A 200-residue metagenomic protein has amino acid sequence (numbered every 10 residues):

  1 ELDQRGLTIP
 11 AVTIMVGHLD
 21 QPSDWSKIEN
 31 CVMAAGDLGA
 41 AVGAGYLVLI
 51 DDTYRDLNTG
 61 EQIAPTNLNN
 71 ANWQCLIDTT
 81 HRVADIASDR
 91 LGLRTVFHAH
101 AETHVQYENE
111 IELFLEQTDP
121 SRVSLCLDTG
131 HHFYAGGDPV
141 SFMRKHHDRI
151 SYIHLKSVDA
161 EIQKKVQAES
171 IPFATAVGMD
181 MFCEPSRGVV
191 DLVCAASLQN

Functional and structural regions predicted by a protein language model:
Q4, L19-L125: Active-site acidic/histidine proton-transfer and metal-coordination neighborhood in alpha/beta enzyme cores
R5-T13: Short, structured active-site "lid" loops
V12, I77-V189: Acidic/histidine-rich catalytic cores of soluble enzymes
S26-L38, Y134-R144, L192-A195: Short, acidic/polar
S186-Q199: A short, acidic, amphipathic alpha-helical segment used as a generic capping/interface helix at domain edges
